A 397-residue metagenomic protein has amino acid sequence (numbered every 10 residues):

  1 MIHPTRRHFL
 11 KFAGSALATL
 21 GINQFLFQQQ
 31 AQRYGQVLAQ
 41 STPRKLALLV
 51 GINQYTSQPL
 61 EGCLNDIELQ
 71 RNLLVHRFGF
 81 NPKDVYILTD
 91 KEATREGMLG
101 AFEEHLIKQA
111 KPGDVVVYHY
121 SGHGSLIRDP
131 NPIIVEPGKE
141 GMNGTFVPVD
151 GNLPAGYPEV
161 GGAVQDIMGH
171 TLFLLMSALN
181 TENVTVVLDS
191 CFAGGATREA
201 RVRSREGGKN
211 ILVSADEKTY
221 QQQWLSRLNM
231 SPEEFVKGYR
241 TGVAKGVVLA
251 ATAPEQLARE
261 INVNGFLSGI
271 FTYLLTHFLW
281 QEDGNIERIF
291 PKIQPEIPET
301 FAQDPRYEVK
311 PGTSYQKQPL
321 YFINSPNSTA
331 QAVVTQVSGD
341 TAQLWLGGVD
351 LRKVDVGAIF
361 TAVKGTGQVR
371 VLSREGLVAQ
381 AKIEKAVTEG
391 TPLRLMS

Functional and structural regions predicted by a protein language model:
M1-L20, Q24: N-terminal secretory signal peptides and thylakoid transit peptides that target proteins across membranes
Q24-E61: C-terminal segment of N-terminal export signals and the immediately downstream linker at the start of the mature
Y34-Q40, A47, P232-G246, A250-E255 (+2 more regions): Caspase-like cysteine protease fold
R44, R95-S121, S125-S204, G284 (+1 more regions): Caspase-like (clan CD) cysteine peptidase catalytic core
G51, E68, L74, T89 (+2 more regions): Active-site-proximal C-terminal subdomain of hydrolase catalytic domains
L69-D84: Signal peptide-proximal N-terminal region of secreted/periplasmic/extracellular or secretory-lumen proteins
Y86-R95: Short beta->alpha junction loops
A342, V354-S397: Beta-strand/loop-dominated core regions that host nucleotide or nucleotide-derived cofactor-binding catalytic loops
